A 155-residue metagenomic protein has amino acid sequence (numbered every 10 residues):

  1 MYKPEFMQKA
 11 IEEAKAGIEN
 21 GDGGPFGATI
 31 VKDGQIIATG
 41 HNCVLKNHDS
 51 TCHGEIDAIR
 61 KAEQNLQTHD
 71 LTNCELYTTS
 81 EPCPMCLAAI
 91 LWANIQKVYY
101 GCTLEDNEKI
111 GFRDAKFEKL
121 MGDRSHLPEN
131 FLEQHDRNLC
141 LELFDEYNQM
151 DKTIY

Functional and structural regions predicted by a protein language model:
M1-E19, P82, A89-Y155: Zinc-dependent deaminase
E5, Q35, D57: Active-site phosphate/pyrophosphate-handling residues
D22-F26, T72: Short, basic and Ser/Thr-rich N-terminal targeting/leader segments
P25-G34: Short beta-strand scaffold segments in enzyme catalytic cores
A28, Q67-T68, G122-R124: Short secondary-structure boundary/capping segments
I37-V44: Short beta->alpha transition motifs characteristic of CBS
H48-C52, I56-A93: Helix-adjacent hinge/juxtasegments
